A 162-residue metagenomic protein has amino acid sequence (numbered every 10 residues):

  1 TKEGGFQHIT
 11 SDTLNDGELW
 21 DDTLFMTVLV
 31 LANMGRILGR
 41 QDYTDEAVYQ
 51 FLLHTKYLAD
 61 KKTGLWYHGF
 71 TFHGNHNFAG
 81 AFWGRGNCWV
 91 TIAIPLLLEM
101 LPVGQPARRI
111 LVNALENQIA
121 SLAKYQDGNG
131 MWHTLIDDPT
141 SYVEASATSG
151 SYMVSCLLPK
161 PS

Functional and structural regions predicted by a protein language model:
T1-Q7, Q41-Y67, V112-G130: Long, well-ordered core segments of solenoidal/helical folds
S11-L24, H73-W89, V103, A107 (+3 more regions): Solvent-exposed loop and edge beta-strand segments that line ligand/cofactor-binding and catalytic clefts
N15, L29-Q41, V48-Y49, L53-Y57 (+3 more regions): Active-site lining segments of carbohydrate-active enzymes
M26-R40, W89-A107, S149-S162: Well-ordered alpha-helical scaffold segments within catalytic/enzyme domains
A32, A47, A59, A79-A81 (+5 more regions): A sequence-composition feature that detects small, non-aromatic residues
T63, R85, I92: Short glycine-rich loop/turn motifs that provide flexible caps or phosphate-binding loops at active sites
